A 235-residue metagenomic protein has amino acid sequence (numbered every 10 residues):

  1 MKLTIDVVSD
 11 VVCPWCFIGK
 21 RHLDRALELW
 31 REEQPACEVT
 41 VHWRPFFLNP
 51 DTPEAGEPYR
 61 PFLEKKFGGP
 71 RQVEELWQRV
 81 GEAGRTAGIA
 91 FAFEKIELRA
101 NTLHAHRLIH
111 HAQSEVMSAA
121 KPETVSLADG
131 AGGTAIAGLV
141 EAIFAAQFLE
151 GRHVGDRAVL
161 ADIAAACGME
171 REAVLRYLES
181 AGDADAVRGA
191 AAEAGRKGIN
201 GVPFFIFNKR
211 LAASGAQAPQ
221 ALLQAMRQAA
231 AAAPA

Functional and structural regions predicted by a protein language model:
M1-L3: A short, charged/proline- and glycine-enriched loop that marks the coil->beta-strand transition at the N-terminal
I5-V8, V12, K20-P35, V39 (+2 more regions): C-terminal cap of thioredoxin/glutaredoxin-like
W15: Short, cysteine/histidine-rich loop/knuckle motifs that typically chelate Zn2+
R44-E57: Short, charge-patterned binding micro-sites
P53-A55, R99-H104, R152-D156: Short acidic alpha-helix initiation/capping motifs at coil-to-helix transition points, especially at protein N-termini
A55-G69: A charged helix-plus-loop insertion that forms the helical arch/lid used to bind and gate nucleic-acid substrates
G56, R60, W77, T102-H106 (+4 more regions): A general structural signal for well-ordered alpha-helical segments in protein cores
R71-H104: Ordered, amphipathic secondary-structure segments that act as subunit-interaction surfaces in large macromolecular
